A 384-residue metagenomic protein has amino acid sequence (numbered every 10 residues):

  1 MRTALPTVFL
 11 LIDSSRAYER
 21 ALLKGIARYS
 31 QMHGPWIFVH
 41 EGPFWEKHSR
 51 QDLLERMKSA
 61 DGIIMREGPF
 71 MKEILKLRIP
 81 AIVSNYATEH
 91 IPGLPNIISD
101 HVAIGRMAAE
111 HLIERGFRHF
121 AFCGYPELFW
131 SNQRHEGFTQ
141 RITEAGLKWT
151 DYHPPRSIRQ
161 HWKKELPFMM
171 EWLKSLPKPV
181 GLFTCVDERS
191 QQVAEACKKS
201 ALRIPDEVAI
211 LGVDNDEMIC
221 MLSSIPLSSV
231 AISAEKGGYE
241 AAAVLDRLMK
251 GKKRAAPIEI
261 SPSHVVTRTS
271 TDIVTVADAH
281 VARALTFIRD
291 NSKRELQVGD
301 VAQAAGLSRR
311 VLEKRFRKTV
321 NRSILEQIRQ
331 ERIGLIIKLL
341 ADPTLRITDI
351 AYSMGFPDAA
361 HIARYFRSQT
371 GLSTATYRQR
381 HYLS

Functional and structural regions predicted by a protein language model:
M1-G62, P69-A304, R309, E313 (+8 more regions): Bacterial carbohydrate/catabolite-sensing allosteric modules
F316-S323, Y365-Y377: A secondary-structure capping/hinge motif
I362: Binding-interface segments
